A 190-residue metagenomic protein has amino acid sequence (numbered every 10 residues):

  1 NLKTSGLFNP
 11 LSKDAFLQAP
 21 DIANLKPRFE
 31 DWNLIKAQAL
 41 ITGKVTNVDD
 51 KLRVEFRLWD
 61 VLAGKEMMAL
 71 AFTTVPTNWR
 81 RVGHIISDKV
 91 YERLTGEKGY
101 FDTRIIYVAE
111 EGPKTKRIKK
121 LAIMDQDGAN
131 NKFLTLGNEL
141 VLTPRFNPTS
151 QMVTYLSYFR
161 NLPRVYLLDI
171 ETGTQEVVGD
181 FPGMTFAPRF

Functional and structural regions predicted by a protein language model:
N1-F29, I41-N47: Short beta-strand->alpha-helix linker/helix-N-cap micro-motif that forms a surface specificity/interaction loop
L11-D14, A69-F72, L134-T135, G179: Short hydrophobic alpha-helix segments
K26-D102: Catalytic-center loop of serine/cysteine hydrolases
D49-V54, P113-A122, N161-L167: Structural motif
D88, K98-M124: An edge-strand/N-cap motif at the start of beta-rich repeat modules
E97-R104, T143-V153, F186-F190: Blade-terminus and WD-like Trp-Asp/Gly-His loop motifs, strongest in beta-propeller folds
I106-T115, V153-R160, G179: Beta-strand C-termini and the immediately following turn/loop, strongest in propeller blades
M124-L142, L168-F186: Multi-bladed beta-propeller domains
